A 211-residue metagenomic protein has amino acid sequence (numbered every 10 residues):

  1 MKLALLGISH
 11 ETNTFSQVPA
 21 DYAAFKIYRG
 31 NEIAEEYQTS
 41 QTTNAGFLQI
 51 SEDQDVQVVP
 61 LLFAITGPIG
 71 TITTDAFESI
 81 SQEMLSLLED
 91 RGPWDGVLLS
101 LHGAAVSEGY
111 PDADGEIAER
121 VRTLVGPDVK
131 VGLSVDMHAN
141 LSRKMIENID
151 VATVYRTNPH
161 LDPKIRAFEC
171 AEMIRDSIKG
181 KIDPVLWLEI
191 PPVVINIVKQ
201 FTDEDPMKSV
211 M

Functional and structural regions predicted by a protein language model:
M1-D53: N-terminal amphipathic/basic leader segments beginning at the initiator methionine
A4, S9-E11, F25, T74-S81 (+1 more regions): Active-site histidine-anchored catalytic micro-motif
G7, A64, M207-M211: C-terminal and late-domain segments of enzyme folds
G7-S16, T42-T43, H160-R166, L188-V198: Active-site catalytic microenvironments in core metabolic enzymes, especially phosphate/sugar-handling
Y37, G70, T74, H160 (+2 more regions): Hydrophobic alpha-helical scaffolding
T43, I50, K179-M211: Accessory alpha-helical/coil subdomains and C-terminal extensions that flank or cap enzyme catalytic cores
L48-A76, I80-L87: Low-complexity, highly charged intrinsically disordered N-terminal segments that act as targeting/localization
T66-G70, H102-S107, P159, I190-K199: Active-site-proximal beta-alpha loop/turn segments in soluble metabolic enzymes
